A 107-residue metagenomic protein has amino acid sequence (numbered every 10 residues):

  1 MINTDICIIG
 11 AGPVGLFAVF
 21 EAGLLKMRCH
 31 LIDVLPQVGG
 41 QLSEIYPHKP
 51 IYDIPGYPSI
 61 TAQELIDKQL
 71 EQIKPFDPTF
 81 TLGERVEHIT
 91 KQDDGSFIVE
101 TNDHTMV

Functional and structural regions predicted by a protein language model:
M1-V14: Beta1/beta-strand and adjacent pyrophosphate-binding region of the FAD-binding site in flavoprotein oxidoreductases
N3, T105-V107: Well-ordered beta-strand positions in beta-sheet-rich domains
C7-I9, G23-I45: Glycine-rich FAD pyrophosphate-binding loop
A11-G12, V34-L35, E84, N102-D103: Fold-independent oxyanion-binding glycine-rich loops and adjacent beta-strand/coil segments at enzyme active sites
S43-T105: N-terminal Rossmann-like dinucleotide/flavin-binding domain of flavoprotein oxidoreductases that bind FAD/FMN
